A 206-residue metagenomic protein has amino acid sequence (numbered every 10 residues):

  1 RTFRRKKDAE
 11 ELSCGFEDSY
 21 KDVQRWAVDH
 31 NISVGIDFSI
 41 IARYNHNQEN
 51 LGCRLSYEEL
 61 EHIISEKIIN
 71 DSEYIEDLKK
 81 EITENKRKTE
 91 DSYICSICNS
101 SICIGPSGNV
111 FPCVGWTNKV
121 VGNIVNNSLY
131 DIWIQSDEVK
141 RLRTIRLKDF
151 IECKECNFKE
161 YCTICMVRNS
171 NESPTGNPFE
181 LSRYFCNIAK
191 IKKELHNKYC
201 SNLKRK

Functional and structural regions predicted by a protein language model:
R1-I97, C103-S107, G115-I124: Radical SAM enzyme [4Fe-4S]-AdoMet core and its adjacent flexible, acidic and glycine-rich loops/tails across
V28-L51, I102, T144, R183-R205: Repeat-unit-sized solenoid/scaffold elements
T117-K206: Flexible mid-to-C-terminal extensions adjoining Fe-S/redox cofactors in radical SAM and related proteins
